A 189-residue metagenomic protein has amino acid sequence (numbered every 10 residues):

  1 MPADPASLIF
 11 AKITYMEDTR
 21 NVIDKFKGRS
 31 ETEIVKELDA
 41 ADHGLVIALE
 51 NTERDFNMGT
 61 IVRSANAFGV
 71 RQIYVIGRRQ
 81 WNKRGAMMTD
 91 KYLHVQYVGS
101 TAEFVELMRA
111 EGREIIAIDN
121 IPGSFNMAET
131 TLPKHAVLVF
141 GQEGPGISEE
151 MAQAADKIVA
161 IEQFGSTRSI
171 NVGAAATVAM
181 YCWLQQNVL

Functional and structural regions predicted by a protein language model:
P2-L189: Post-transcriptional modification and biogenesis factors for structured RNAs of the translation apparatus
